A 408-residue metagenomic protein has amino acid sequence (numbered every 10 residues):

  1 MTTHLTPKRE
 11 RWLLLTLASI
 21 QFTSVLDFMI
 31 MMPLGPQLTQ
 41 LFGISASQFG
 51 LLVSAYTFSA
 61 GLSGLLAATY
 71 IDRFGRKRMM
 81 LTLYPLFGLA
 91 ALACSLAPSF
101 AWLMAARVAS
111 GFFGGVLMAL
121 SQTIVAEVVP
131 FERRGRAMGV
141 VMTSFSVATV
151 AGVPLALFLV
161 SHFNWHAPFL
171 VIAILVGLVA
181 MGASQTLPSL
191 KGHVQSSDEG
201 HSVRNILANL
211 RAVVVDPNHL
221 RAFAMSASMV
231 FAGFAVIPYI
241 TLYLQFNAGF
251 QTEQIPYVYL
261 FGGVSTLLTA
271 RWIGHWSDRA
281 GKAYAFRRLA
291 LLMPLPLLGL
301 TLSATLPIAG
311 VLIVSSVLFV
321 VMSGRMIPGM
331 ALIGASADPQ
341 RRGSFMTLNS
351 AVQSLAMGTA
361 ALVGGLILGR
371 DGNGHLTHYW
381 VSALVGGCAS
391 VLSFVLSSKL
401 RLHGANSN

Functional and structural regions predicted by a protein language model:
T2-P7, S189-F223: Juxtamembrane intracellular "pre-TM" segments in multi-pass secondary transporters
M32, H219-Y259: Extracytoplasmic gate region of multi-pass secondary transporters
G43, G75, L96-W102, G249 (+1 more regions): Helix-breaking motifs and short loop linkers at transmembrane-helix boundaries and internal kinks in secondary membrane
L62-A101: Conserved MFS/SLC helix-loop-helix module at the cytosolic interface between two early adjacent transmembrane helices
A106-V147: Cytoplasmic helix-loop-helix junction between adjacent transmembrane helices in 12-TM secondary transporters
V140-L187: Helix-loop-helix hairpin linking two adjacent transmembrane segments in secondary transporters
S161-A173, L368-C388: A membrane-interface helix-boundary motif in multi-pass transporters
A283-G329: C-terminal transmembrane helical hairpin of 12-TM major facilitator-type secondary transporters
